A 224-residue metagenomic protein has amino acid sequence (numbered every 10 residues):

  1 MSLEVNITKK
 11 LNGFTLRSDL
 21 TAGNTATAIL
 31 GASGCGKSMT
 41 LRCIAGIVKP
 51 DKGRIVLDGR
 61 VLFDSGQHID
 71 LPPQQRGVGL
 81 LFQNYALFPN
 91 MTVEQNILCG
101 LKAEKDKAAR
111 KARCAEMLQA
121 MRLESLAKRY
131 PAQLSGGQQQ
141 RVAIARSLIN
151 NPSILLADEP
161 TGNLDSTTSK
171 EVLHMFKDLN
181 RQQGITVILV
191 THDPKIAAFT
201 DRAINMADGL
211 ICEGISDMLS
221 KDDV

Functional and structural regions predicted by a protein language model:
A45: Helix-to-loop junction immediately C-terminal to a conserved catalytic motif
R60-S65, K105-L126: Conserved ABC ATPase "signature" region
M91-G100: Short coil-to-helix segment of the ABC ATPase nucleotide-binding domain corresponding to the Q-loop/switch region
R129-A132, N150: Conserved signature/switch motifs of ABC ATPase nucleotide-binding domains
I144: Hydrophobic anchor residue at the start of the ABC signature
L155-D158: Catalytic Walker B motif of ABC-type/P-loop ATPase nucleotide-binding domains
S166-T168: Helix N-cap at the start of a conserved alpha-helix in ABC-type nucleotide-binding domains
M175-L189, A197: Conserved catalytic loops of ABC-family nucleotide-binding domains
